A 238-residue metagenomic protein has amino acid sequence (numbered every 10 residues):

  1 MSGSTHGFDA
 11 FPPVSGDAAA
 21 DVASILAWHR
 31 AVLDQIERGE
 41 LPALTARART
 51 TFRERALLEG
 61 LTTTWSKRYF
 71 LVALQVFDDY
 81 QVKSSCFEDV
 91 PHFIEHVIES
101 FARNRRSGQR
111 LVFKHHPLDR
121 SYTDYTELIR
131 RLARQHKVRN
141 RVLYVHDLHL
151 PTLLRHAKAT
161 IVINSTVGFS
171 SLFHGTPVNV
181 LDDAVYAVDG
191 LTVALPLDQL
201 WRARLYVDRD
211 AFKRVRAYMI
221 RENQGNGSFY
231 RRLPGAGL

Functional and structural regions predicted by a protein language model:
M1-I36, G190-L238: Leloir-type glycosyltransferase catalytic cores
M1-Y80, C86: A nucleotide-sugar donor-handling region in carbohydrate enzymes
T63-E95, E99-A102, G108, H115-D119: Active-site donor-nucleotide binding/catalytic segment of nucleotide-sugar enzymes
Y69-F70, G108-R110, A159-T160, P177-V178: Beta-sheet entry/capping signal
F77, L118, V167, V185 (+1 more regions): Short, glycine-/Ser/Thr-/acidic-enriched flexible segments
D79-V82, D119-Y122, S170, A187-G190: Short catalytic/ligand-binding loop motif for oxyanion handling, primarily in non-cytosolic enzymes, centered on
A102-Y144: Catalytic donor nucleotide-activated moiety binding site of glycosyltransferases and closely related
H146-T192: A donor-sugar binding/catalytic signature common to diverse glycosyltransferases and related nucleotide-sugar
